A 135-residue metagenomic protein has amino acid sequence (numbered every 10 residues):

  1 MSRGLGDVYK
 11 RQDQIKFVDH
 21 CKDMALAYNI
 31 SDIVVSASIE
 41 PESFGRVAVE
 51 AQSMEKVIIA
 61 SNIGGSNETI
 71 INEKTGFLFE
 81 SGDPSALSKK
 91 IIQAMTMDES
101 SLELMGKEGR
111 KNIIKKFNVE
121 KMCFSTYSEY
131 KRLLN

Functional and structural regions predicted by a protein language model:
M1-Y9: Single conserved hydrophobic/aromatic residue that forms the stacking wall/gate of nucleotide- or nucleobase-binding
Q12-C21, A27, F77-L78: Active-site donor-binding acidic/aromatic loop of nucleotide-activated sugar and phosphosugar transferases involved
D19-S31, S53, I71: Short acidic alpha-helix that forms the nucleotide-activated donor recognition element in Leloir-type transferases
N29-S43, K56: Acidic donor-binding loop of glycosyltransferase active sites
R46-A48, S66: Short glycine/serine-rich donor-binding loops of glycosyltransferases
V57-A60, I70: Short hydrophobic beta-strand element within catalytic cores of glycosyltransferases and related nucleotide-activated
N72-E73, F77-P84, Q93-E99: Conserved acidic donor-binding segment of nucleotide-sugar-dependent glycosyltransferases
A86, Q93, S100-K116, M122-R132: A short, well-ordered alpha-helix in the C-terminal region of glycosyltransferases
